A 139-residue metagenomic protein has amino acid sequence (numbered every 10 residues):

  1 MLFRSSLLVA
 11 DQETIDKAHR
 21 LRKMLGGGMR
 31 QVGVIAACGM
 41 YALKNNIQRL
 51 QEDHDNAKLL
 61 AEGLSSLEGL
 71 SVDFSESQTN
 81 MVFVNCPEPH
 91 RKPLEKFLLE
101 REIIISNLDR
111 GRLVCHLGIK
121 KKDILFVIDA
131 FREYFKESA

Functional and structural regions predicted by a protein language model:
M1-P87: Active-site C-terminal subdomain of aminotransferase-like
M29, S138-A139: Short, flexible active-site-proximal loops enriched in glycine and acidic residues
K58, S65-E137: Conserved C-terminal alpha-helix-loop-beta "cap" of PLP-dependent enzymes that closes/shapes the active-site mouth
